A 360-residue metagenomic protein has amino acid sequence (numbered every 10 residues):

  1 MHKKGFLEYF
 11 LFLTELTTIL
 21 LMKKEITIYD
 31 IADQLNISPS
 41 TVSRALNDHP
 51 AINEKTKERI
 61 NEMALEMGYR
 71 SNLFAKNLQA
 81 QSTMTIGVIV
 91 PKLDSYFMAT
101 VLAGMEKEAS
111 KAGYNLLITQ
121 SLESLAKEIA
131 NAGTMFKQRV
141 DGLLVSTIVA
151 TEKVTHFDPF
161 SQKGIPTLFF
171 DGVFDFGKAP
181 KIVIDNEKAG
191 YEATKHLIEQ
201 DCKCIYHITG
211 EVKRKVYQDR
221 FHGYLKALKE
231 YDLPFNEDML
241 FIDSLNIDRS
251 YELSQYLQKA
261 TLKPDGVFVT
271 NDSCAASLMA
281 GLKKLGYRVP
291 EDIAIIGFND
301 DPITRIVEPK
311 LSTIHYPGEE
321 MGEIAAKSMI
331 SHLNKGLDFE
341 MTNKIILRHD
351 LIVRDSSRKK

Functional and structural regions predicted by a protein language model:
M1-T27, Q81-K195, L257-L262: Alpha-helical recognition/docking segments in bacterial nutrient-uptake and carbohydrate-utilization systems
H2-S82, R358: N-terminal helix-turn-helix DNA-binding module of bacterial transcription factors
F12, L253-K360: Flexible loop/turn connectors
Q34, P39-R44, L78-D94, H196 (+1 more regions): Short beta-strand segments enriched in small/hydrophobic residues
A64, A109, A227-L228, Q258 (+2 more regions): Conserved hydrophobic residues forming the short capping helix/wall of the S-adenosyl-L-methionine
P91-T100, I118-K127, G172, I182-E192 (+5 more regions): Hinge/beta->alpha junction and helix N-cap segments in small-molecule ligand-binding domains
K111-A112, K163, L228-F235, K259-K263 (+1 more regions): Short helix-capping segments at alpha-helix termini
